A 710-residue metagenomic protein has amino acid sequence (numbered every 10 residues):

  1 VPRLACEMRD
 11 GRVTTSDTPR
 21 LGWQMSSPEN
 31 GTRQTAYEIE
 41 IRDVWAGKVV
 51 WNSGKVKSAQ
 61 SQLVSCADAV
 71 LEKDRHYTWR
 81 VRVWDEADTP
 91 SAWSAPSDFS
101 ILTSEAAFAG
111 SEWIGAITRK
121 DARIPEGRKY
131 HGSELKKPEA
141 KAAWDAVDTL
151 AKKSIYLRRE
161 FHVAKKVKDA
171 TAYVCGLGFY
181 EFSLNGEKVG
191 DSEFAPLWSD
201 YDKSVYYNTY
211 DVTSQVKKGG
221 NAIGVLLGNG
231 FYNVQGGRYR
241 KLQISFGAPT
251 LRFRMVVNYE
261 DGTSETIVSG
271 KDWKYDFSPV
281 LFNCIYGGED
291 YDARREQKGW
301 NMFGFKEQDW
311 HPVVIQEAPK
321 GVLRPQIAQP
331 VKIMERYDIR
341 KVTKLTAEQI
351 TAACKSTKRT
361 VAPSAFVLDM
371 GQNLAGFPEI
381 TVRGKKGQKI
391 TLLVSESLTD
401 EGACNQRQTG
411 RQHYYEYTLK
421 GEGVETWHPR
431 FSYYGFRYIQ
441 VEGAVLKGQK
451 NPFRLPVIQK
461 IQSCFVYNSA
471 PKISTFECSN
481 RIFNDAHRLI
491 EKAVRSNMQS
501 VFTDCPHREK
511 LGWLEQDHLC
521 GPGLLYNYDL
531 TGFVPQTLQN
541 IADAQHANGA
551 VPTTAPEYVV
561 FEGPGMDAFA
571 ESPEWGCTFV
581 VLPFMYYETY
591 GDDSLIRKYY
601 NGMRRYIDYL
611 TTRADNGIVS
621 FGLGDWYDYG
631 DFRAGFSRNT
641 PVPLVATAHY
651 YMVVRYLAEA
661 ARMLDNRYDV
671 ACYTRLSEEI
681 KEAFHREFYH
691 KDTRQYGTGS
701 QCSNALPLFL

Functional and structural regions predicted by a protein language model:
V1-H76, R80-R508, E515-Q516, G532-P535 (+5 more regions): Extracellular/oxidizing-compartment recognition motifs
I101-S104, P138, S192, A648-L664: Conserved, charged catalytic cores of large soluble enzymes
D148-K152, M370, L511, P573-C577 (+2 more regions): Short helix-capping and inter-helix turn/linker motifs at the boundaries of alpha-helical repeat units
F179, T250-R252, V268-S278, L446-L489 (+4 more regions): Active-site acid/base region of carbohydrate-active enzymes
G190, G224-V225, V581, T611 (+1 more regions): Structural recognition of the beta-strand scaffold that forms the well-ordered cores of secreted hydrolase catalytic
P564-E588: Thiamine diphosphate
